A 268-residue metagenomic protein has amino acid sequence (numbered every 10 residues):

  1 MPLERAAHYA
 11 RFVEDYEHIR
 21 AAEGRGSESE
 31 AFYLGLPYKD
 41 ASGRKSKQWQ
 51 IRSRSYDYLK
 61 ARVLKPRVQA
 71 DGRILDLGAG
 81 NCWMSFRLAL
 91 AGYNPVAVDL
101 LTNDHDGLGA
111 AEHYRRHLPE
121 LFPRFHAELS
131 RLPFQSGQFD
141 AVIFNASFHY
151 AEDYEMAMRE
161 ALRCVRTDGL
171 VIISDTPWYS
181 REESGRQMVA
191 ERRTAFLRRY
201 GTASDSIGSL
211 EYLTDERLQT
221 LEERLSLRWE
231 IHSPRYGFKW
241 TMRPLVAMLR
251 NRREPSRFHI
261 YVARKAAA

Functional and structural regions predicted by a protein language model:
M1-R67: Conserved class I S-adenosyl-L-methionine
A70-G80: Conserved class I S-adenosyl-L-methionine
N81-R131: Class I SAM-dependent methyltransferase SAM/SAH-binding core
S130-V142: A short acidic, Gly/Pro-enriched loop at the edge of an enzyme's catalytic core that lines a small-molecule cofactor
A141-D153: A short SAM/SAH-binding and catalytic strip from SAM-dependent methyltransferases
E155-L170: A short glycine-rich, Lys/Arg-flanked "PGG" loop and its adjoining helix->strand segment in the class I
I172-F196: Conserved class I S-adenosyl-L-methionine
G208-S226: Short alpha-helix
